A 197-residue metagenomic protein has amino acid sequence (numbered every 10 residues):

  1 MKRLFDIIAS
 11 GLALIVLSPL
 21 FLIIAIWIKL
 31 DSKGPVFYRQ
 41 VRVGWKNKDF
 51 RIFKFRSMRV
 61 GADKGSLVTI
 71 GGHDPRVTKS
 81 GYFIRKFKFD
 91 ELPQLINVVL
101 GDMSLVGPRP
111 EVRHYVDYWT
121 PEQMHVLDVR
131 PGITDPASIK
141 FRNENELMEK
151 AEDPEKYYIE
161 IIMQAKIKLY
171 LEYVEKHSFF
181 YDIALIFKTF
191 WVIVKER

Functional and structural regions predicted by a protein language model:
M1-G61, Y173-R197: A hydrophobic, helix-centered structural microdomain
I7, D128-R197: C-terminal terminal-structure detector
S10, Y38, T78-Y82, H114 (+1 more regions): Positions in alpha-helical segments
L12, T69, G81-I84, E172: Generic anion/oxyanion-binding catalytic loop in active/binding sites
L22-I26, Q40-V41, Y115, T120-D128 (+1 more regions): Intrinsically disordered, low-complexity boundary segments flanking structured domains
I24, R39, L67, V106-P108 (+4 more regions): Short, hydrophobic secondary-structure boundary micro-motifs
Y38-R76, A137-M163: Short, glycine-rich, amphipathic interfacial segments at transmembrane boundaries or analogous
G71-A137, I186: A short, structured surface patch at a secondary-structure boundary
